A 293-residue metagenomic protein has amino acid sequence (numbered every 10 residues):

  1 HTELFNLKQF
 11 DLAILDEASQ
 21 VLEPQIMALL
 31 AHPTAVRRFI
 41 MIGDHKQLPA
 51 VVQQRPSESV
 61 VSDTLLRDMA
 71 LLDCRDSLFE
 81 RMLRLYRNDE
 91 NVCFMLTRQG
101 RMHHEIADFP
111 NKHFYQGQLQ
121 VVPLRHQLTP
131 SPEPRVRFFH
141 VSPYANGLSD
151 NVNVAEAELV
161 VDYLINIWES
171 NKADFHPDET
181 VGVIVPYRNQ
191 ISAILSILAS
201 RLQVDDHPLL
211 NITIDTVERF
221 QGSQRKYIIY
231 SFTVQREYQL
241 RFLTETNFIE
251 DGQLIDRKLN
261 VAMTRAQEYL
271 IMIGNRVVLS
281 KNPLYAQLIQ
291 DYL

Functional and structural regions predicted by a protein language model:
H1-L293: Conserved helicase motor core of SF1/SF2 NTP-dependent helicases
